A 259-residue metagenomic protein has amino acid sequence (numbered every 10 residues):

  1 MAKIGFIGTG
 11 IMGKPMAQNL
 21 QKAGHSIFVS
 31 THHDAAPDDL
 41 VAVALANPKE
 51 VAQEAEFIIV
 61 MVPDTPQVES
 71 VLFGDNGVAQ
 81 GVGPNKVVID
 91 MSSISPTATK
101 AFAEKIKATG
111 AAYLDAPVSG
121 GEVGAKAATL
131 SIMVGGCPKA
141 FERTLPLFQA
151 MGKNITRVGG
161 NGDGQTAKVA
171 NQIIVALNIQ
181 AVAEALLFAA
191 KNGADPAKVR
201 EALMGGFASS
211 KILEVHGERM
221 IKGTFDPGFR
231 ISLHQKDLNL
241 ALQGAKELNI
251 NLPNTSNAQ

Functional and structural regions predicted by a protein language model:
M1-V60, K86, M91-S92, E122: NAD(P)+-binding Rossmann beta1-loop-alpha1 motif at the extreme N-terminus of oxidoreductases
I27, A44, A112-L114, I155 (+2 more regions): Hydrophobic beta-strand scaffold residues
P48-A112: Rossmann-fold NAD(P) dinucleotide-binding segment
V62, I94-Q172: Rossmann-fold dinucleotide-binding core
A127-A128, I132-G135, T156, G160-N192 (+2 more regions): Active-site-proximal catalytic alpha-helix in oxidoreductases
N161, Q165, S209-Q259: Interdomain hinge/lid region at the active-site interface of Rossmann-like NAD(P)-dependent oxidoreductases
D195-M204, S256-Q259: Beta-strand segments within the central parallel beta-sheet cores of soluble alpha/beta enzyme folds
